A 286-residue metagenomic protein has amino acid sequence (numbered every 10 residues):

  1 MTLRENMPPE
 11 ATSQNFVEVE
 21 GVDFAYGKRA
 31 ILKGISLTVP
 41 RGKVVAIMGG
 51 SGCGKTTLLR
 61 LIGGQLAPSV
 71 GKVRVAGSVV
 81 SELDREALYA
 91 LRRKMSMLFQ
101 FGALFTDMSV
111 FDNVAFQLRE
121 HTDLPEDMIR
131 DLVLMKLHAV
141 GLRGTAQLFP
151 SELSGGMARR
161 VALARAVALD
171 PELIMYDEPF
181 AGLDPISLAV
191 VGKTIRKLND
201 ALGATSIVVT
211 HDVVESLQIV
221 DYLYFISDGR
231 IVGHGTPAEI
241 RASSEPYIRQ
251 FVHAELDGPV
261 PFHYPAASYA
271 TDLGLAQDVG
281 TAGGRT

Functional and structural regions predicted by a protein language model:
M48-G50: The feature captures the beta-strand-to-loop junction immediately N-terminal to the Walker
G63: Helix-to-loop junction immediately C-terminal to a conserved catalytic motif
S78-V79, E126-T145: Conserved ABC ATPase "signature" region
F149-L153, M157: Conserved ABC ATPase signature
D170: Conserved catalytic motifs of ABC-family nucleotide-binding domains
I174-D177: Catalytic Walker B motif of ABC-type/P-loop ATPase nucleotide-binding domains
